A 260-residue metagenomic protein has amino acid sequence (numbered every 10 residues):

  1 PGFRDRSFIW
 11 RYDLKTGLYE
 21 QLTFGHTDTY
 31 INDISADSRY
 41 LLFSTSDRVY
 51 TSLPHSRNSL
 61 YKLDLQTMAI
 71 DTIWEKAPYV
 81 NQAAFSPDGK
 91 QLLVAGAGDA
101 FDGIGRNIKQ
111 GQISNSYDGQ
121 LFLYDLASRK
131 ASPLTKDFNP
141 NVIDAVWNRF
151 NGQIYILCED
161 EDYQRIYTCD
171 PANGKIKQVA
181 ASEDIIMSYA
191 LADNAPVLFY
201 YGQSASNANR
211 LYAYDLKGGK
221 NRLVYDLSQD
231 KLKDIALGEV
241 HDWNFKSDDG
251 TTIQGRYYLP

Functional and structural regions predicted by a protein language model:
P1-F8, T23-Y30, S44-L60, W74-N81 (+5 more regions): A flexible loop/linker signature enriched in serine peptidases of the S9 family
P1-I9, Y30, L42, K177-P260: Non-catalytic accessory segments flanking enzyme active sites
D13-G17, D64-M68, D125-R129, D170-G174 (+1 more regions): Short loop/turn segments that connect beta-strands within beta-propeller blades
E20-T23, D71-E75, S132-K136, K177-A181 (+1 more regions): Beta-propeller fold detector
D33, A84, V146-N148, A190: Conserved beta-strand position repeated across blades of beta-propeller domains
A36-D37, P87-D88, R149-N151, D193-N194: Residue-level detector of Asp-centered blade-edge/turn motifs that repeat once per structural unit in beta-propeller
L41, G89-L92, Q153-I154, L198-F199: Hydrophobic beta-strand positions that form the internal "hydrophobic ladder" of WD40/Gbeta-like beta-propeller blades
P140-I143, W147-R149, I185-I186, A236: Short coil-to-beta transitions that initiate beta-strands within beta-rich domains
